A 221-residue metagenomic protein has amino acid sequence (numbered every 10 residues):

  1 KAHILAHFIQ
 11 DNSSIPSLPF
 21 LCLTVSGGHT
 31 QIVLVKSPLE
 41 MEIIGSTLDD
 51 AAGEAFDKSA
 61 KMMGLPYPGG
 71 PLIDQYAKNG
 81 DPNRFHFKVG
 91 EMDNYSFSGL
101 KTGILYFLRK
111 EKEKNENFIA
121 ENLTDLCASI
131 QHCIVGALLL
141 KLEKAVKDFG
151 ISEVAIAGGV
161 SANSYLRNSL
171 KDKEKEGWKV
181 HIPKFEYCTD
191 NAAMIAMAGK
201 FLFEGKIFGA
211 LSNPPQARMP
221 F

Functional and structural regions predicted by a protein language model:
K1, K36-D81, K101-T102, Y106-K110: Glycine-rich phosphate-binding loop plus the immediately following alpha-helix
K1-F20, A198: Conserved phosphate-binding catalytic cores of ATP/NTP-utilizing and phosphoryl-transfer enzymes
L5, C22-T24, T30-L34: Short beta-strand scaffold segments in enzyme catalytic cores
S14-F20, G28-T30, L39, D81-N83 (+2 more regions): Short coil/turn connectors at secondary-structure junctions
G28, G159-V160, F185: Active-site metal-binding loops of divalent metal-dependent hydrolases
D74-V154, N163-D172, W178, F203-K206: A contiguous, well-structured pocket-lining segment that forms one wall/lid of small-molecule binding clefts in soluble
V154, K171-I195: Conserved phosphate-binding/catalytic loops in two-lobed NTP-binding clefts
G205-F221: Acidic, glycine/GT-rich loop-and beta-edge segments that sit at the periphery of enzyme/chaperone cores
